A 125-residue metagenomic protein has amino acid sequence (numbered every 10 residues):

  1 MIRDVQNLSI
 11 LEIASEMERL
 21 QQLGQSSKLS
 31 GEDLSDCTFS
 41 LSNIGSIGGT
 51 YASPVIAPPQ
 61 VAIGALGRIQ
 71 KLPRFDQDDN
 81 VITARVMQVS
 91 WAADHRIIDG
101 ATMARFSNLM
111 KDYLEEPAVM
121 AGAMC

Functional and structural regions predicted by a protein language model:
M1-C125: C-terminal catalytic/motor cores of large multi-domain enzyme assemblies
